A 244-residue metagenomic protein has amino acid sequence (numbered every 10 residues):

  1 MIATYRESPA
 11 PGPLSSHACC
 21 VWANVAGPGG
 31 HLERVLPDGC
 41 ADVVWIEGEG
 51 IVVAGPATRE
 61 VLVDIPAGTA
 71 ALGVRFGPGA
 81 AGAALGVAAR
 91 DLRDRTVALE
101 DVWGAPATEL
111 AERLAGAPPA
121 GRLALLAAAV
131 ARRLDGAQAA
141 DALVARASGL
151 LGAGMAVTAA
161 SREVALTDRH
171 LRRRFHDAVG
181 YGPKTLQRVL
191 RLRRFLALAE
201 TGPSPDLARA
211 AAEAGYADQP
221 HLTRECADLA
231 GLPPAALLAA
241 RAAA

Functional and structural regions predicted by a protein language model:
M1-D168, A178-P183, A197-G202, D206-A217 (+1 more regions): Alpha-helical bundle regulatory/interaction domains
F175, Q187, E225-A227, L238: DNA major-groove recognition helix of helix-turn-helix
